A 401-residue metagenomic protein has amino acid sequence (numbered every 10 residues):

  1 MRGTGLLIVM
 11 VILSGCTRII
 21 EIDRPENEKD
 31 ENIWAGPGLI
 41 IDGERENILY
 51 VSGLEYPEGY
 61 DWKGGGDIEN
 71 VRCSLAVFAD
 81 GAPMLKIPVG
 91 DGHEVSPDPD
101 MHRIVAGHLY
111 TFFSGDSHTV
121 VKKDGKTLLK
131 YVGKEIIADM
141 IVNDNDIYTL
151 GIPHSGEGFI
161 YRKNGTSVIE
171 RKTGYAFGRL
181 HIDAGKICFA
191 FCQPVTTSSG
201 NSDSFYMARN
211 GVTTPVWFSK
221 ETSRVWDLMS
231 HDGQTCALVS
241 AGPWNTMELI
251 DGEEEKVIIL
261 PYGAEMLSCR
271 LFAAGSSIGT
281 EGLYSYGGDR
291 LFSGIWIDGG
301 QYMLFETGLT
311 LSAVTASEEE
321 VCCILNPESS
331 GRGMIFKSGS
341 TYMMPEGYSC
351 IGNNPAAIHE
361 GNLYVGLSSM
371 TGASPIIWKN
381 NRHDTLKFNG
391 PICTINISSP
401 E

Functional and structural regions predicted by a protein language model:
M1-S14: Sec-dependent bacterial lipoprotein signal peptides
G15-N47: Bacterial Sec-dependent N-terminal signal peptides
A35-S74, E94-D100: Beta-strand-rich domains and repeat architectures in extracellular enzymes and scaffolds, especially beta-propellers
L49-G59, T111-G115, T149-P153, F189-Q193 (+5 more regions): Recurrent small/Gly-Pro-centered beta-turn motifs in extracellular repeat architectures
P57-A76, D116-V120, S155-I160, T196-Y206 (+4 more regions): Structural motif
P83-G92, K126-Y131, T166-K172, V212-F218 (+4 more regions): A short beta-strand motif characteristic of beta-propeller blades
E94-A106, K134-D144, G174-A184, E221-H231 (+4 more regions): Repeated scaffold domains used in trafficking and secretory/extracellular systems, primarily beta-propellers
A357, Y364-S368, G372-E401: Blade-level signature of beta-propeller repeat domains, shared across WD40, Kelch, NHL, RCC1 and BNR/Asp-box propellers
